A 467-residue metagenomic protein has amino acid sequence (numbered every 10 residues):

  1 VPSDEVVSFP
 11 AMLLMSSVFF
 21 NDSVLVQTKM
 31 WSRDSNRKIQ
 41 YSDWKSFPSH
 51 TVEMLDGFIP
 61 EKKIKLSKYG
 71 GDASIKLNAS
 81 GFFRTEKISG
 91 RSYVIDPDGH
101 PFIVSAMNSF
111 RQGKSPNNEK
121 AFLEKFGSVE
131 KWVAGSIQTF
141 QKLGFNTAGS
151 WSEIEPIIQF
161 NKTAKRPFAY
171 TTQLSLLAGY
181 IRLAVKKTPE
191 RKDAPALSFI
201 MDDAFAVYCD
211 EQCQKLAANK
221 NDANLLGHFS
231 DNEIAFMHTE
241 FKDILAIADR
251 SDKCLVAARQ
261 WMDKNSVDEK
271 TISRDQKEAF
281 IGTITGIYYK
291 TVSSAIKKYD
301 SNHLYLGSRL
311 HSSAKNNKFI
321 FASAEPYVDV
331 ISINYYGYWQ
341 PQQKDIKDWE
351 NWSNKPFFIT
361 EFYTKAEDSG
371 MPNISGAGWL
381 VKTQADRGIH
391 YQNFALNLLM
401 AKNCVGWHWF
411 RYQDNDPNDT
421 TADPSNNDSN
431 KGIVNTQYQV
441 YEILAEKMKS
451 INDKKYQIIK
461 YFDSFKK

Functional and structural regions predicted by a protein language model:
T28-R166, G179-A223, K270-T271, D275-T283 (+2 more regions): Active-site-adjacent substrate/metal-binding segments within catalytic domains of carbohydrate-active enzymes
P97, K192-I200, N221-F319: Polysaccharide-binding and catalytic clefts of secreted carbohydrate-active enzymes
G99, H228, I296, I331 (+2 more regions): Conserved, mostly hydrophobic/aromatic
V129-F140, S313-A324, G388-A395: Short, acidic/polar
A184-A196, R274, N317, S353-Y391 (+1 more regions): Active-site clefts of carbohydrate-active enzymes
L226-G227, N232, F362, G376-K431: Substrate-binding cleft of secreted/luminal carbohydrate-active enzymes
A246-S251, F410-K467: Aromatic-rich peripheral "rim/lid" segments of glycoside hydrolase catalytic domains that contact and position glycan
A279-S294, D300-G376, L396: Glycoside hydrolase catalytic-domain groove-lining segments
